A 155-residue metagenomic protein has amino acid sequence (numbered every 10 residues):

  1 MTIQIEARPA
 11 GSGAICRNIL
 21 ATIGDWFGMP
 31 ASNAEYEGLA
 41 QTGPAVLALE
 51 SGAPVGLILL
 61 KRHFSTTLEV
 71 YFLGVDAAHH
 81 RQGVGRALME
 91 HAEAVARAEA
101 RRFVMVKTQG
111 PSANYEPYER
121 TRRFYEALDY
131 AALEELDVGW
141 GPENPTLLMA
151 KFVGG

Functional and structural regions predicted by a protein language model:
I3-F72, D76, M89-H91, V95 (+3 more regions): Acetyl-CoA-dependent GNAT
G43, N144-L148: Short hydrophobic/aromatic beta-strand or adjacent loop that forms the aromatic wall/cage of a ligand/substrate-binding
L73-R81, G110-S112: A short, internal acetyl-CoA/4′-phosphopantetheine-binding micro-motif in the GNAT/acyltransferase core
A96-P117: Conserved GNAT acetyl-CoA-binding A-motif
Y118-T121, E135-P145: Short glycine/proline-centered loop/turn elements that form peptide/ligand docking sites
R122-F124, F152: Short, hinge-like loop/turn segments at secondary-structure boundaries
Y125, Y130: Conserved active-site tyrosine of GNAT-family acetyltransferases
